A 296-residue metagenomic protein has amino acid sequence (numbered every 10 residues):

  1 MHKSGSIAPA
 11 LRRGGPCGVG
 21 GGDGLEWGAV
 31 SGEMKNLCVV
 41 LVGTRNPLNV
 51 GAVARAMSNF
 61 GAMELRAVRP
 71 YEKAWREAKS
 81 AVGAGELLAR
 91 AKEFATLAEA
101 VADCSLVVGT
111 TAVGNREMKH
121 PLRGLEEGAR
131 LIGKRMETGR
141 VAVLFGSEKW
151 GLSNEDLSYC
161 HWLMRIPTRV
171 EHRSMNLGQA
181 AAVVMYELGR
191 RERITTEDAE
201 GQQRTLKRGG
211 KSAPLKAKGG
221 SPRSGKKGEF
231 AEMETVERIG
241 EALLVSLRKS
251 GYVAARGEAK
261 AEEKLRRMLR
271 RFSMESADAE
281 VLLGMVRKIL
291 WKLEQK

Functional and structural regions predicted by a protein language model:
H2-K296: Post-transcriptional modification and biogenesis factors for structured RNAs of the translation apparatus
